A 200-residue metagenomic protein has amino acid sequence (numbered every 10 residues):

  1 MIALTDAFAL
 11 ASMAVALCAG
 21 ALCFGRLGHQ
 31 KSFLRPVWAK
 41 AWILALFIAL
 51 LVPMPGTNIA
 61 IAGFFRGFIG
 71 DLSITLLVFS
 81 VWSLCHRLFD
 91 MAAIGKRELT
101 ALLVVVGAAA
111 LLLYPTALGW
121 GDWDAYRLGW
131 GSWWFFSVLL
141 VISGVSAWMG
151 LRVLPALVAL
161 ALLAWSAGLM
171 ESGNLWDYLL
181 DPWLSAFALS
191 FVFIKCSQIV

Functional and structural regions predicted by a protein language model:
M1-L72: N-terminal topogenic module of multi-pass integral membrane proteins
A9-C23, L72-L88, F136-S146, P182-I199: Hydrophobic cores of alpha-helical transmembrane segments in multi-pass inner/ER membrane proteins, independent
G28-F33, G144-L160: Membrane-helix interface "capping/anchor" motifs
A41-F47, L154-S166: Central hydrophobic cores of alpha-helical transmembrane segments in multi-pass integral membrane proteins
P53-A62, Y114-D124, A167-S172: Juxtamembrane "helix-exit" motif on the non-cytosolic side of transmembrane helices
I74-A147: Membrane-proximal helix-loop-helix units in multi-pass membrane proteins
S132, N174-F187: Loop-to-transmembrane alpha-helix initiation sites
S146-A156, S166-D177: Membrane-helix boundary connector in multi-pass membrane proteins
